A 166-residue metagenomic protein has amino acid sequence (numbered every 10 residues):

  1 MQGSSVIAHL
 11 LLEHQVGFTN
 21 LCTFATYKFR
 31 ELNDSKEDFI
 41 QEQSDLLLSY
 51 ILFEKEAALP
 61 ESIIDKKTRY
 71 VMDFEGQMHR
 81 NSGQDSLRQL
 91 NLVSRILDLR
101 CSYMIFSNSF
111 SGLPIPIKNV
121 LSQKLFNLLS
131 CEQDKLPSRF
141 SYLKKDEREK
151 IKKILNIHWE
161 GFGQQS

Functional and structural regions predicted by a protein language model:
M1-Q165: Long, charged, low-complexity terminal extensions
